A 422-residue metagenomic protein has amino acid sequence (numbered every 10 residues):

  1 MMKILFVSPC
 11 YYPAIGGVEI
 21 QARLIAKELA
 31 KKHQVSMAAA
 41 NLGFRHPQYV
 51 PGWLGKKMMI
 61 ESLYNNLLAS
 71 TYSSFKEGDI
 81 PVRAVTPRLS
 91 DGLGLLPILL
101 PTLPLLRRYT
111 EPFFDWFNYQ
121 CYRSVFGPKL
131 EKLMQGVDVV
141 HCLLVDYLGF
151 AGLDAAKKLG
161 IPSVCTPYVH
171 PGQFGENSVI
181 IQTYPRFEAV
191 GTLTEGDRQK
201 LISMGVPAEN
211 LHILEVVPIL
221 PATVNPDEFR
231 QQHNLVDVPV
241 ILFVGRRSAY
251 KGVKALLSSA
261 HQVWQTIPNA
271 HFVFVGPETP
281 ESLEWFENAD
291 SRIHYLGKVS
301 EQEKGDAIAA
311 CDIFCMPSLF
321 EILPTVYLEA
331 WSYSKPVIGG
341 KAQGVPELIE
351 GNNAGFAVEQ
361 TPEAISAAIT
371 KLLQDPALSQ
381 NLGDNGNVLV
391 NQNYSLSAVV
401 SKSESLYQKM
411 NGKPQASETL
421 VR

Functional and structural regions predicted by a protein language model:
L5, G191, L235-K251, L257-A260: Conserved donor-binding/catalytic core segment of Leloir-type glycosyltransferases
Q21, A39, G172, I180-V224 (+1 more regions): Donor nucleotide-sugar binding/catalytic pocket of nucleotide-sugar-dependent glycosyltransferases
F44, V244, S248, H271-E284: Glycosyltransferase donor-sugar binding loop
L283-E303: Nucleotide-activated donor-binding/catalytic signature segment of Leloir-type glycosyltransferases, i.e., the conserved
L319: Aromatic "clamp/platform" in nucleotide-sugar-dependent glycosyltransferases that forms part of the donor/acceptor
P336-G339: Short hydrophobic beta-strand element within catalytic cores of glycosyltransferases and related nucleotide-activated
G351-E363, K371-A377: Conserved acidic donor-binding segment of nucleotide-sugar-dependent glycosyltransferases
A364, K371, L378-Q392, V399-S405: A short, well-ordered alpha-helix in the C-terminal region of glycosyltransferases
